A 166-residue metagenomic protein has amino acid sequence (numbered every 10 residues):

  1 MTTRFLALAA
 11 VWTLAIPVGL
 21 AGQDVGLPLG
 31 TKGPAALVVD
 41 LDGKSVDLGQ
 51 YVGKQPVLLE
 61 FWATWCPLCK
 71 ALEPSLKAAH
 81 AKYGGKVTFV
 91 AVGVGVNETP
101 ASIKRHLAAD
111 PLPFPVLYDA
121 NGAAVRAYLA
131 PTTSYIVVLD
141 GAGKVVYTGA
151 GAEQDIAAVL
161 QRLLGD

Functional and structural regions predicted by a protein language model:
M1-A10: Bacterial N-terminal signal peptides that target proteins for export
W12-A35: N-proximal helix/coil linker or "cap" segments that precede and/or mark the start of modular domains
A36-V57: A short beta-strand-turn-helix
G53, H106-P113, D119-L163: Thiol/disulfide oxidoreductase modules built on the thioredoxin-like
Q55-V57, F61-W65, T132: Short pre-active-site segment immediately N-terminal to redox-active cysteine/selenocysteine motifs in thiol-based
L58-L59, F89, I136: Hydrophobic beta-strand anchors of alpha/beta hydrolase catalytic cores
K70-D110, A120-A127: Structural microenvironment flanking redox-active thiols in thiol-disulfide oxidoreductases
